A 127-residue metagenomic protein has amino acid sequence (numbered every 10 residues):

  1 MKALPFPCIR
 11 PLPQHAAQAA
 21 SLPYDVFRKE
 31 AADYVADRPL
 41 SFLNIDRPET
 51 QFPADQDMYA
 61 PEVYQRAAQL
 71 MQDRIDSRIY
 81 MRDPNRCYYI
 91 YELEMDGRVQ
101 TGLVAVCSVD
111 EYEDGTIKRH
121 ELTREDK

Functional and structural regions predicted by a protein language model:
M1-D126: A cross-family signal for N-terminal binding/gating loops and helix N-caps that shape access to the active site
